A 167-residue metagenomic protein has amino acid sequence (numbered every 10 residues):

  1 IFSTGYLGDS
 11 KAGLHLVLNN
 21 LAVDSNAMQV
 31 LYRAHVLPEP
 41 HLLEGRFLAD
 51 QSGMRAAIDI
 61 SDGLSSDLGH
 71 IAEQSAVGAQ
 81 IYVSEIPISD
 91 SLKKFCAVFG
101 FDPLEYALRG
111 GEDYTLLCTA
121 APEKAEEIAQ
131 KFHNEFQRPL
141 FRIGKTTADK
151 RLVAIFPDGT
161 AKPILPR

Functional and structural regions predicted by a protein language model:
I1-F47: Short, acidic (Asp/Glu-rich) active-site segment that either coordinates a divalent metal cofactor
M28, Q51-R167: Glycine-/charge-enriched secondary-structure boundary and capping motifs
